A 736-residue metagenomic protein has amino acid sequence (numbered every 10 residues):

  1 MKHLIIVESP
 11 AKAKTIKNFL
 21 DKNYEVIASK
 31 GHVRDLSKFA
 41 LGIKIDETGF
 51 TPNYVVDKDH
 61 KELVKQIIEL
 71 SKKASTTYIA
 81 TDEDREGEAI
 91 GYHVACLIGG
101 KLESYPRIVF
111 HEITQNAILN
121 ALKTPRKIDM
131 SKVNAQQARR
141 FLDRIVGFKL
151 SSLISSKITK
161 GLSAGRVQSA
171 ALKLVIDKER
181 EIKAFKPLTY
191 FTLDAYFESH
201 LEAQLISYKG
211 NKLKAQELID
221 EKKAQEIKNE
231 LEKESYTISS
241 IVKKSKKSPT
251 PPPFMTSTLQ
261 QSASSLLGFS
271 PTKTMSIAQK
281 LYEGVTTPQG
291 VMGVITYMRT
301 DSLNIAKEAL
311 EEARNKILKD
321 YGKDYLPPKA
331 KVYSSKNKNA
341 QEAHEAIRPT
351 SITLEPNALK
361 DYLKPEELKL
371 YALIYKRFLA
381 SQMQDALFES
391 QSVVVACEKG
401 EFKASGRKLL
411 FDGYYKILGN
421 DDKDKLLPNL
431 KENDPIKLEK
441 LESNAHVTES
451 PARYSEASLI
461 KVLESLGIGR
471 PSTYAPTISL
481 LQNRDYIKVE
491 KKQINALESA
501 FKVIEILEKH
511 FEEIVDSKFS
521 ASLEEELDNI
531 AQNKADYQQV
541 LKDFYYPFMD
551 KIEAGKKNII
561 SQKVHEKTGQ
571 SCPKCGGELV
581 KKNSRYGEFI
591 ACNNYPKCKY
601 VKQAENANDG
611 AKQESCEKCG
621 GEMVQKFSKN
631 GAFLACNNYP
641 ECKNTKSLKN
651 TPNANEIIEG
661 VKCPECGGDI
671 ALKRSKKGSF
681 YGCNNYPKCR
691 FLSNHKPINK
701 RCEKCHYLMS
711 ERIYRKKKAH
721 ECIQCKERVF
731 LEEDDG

Functional and structural regions predicted by a protein language model:
M1, D82-E83, T159-S163, K243-P252 (+2 more regions): Conserved short loop/turn motifs at secondary-structure junctions
M1-R140, K149, L218, Q225 (+1 more regions): Intrinsically disordered, low-complexity regulatory segments
K2-H3, T15, K22-Y24, L97 (+5 more regions): Basic, low-complexity terminal or inter-domain segments flanking catalytic cores
T15-F19, Q66, A89-L97, A117-A121 (+9 more regions): Alpha-helical scaffold elements adjacent to nucleotide-binding pockets in ATP/GTP-utilizing enzyme cores
A117-F197: C-terminal or mid-to-C-terminal helical accessory/interaction module adjacent to the motor/catalytic core
K214-P252, D434: Metal- or metallocofactor-binding catalytic centers and their adjacent structured scaffolds across diverse enzyme
I241, T250-A263, Q289-M298, S450-V462: Short acidic, hydrophobic short linear motifs in intrinsically disordered regions
Y282-T296, R484-K492: A short, conserved structural fragment
